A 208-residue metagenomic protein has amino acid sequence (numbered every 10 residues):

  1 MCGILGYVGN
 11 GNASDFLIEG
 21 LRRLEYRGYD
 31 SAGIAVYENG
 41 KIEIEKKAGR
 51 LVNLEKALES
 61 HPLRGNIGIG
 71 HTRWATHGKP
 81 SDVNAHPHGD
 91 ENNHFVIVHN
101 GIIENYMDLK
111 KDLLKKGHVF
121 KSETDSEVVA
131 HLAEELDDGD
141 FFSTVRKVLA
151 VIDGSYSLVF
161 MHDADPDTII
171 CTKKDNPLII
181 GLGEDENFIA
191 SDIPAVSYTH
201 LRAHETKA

Functional and structural regions predicted by a protein language model:
M1-R202: Conserved short alpha-helical segments that host acidic/polar catalytic motifs at enzyme active sites
A203-A208: A short, hydrophobic C-terminal helix/tail in secreted or cell-surface proteins
